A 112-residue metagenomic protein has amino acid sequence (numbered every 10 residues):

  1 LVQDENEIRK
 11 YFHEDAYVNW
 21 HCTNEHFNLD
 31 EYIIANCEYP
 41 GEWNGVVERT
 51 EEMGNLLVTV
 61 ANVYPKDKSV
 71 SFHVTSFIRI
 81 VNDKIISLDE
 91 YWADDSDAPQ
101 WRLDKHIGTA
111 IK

Functional and structural regions predicted by a protein language model:
L1-K112: C-terminal and inter-domain tail/linker signature
